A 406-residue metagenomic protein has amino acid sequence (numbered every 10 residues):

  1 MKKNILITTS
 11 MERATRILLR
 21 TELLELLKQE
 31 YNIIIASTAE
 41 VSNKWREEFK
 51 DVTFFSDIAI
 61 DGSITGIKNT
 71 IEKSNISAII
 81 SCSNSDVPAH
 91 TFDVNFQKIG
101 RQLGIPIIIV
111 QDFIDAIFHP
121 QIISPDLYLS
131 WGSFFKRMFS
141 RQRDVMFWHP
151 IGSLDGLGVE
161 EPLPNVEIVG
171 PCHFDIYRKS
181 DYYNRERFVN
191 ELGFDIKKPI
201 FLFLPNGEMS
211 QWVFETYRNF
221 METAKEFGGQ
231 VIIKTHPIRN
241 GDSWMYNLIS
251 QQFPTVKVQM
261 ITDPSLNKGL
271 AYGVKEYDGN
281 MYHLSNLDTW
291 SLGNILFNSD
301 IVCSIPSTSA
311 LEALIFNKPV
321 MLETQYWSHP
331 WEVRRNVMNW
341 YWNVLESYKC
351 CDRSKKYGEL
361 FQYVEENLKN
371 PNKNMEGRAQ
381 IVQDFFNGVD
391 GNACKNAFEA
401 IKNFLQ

Functional and structural regions predicted by a protein language model:
N4, S77-I80, L127, I200 (+2 more regions): Structural motif
L6-L26, E30, I34-Y182, R239-N240 (+4 more regions): Active-site and donor-binding regions of nucleotide-sugar-utilizing enzymes
R16-L26, F174-A271, A393: Conserved catalytic-core segment of nucleotide-activated headgroup transferases in glycan assembly
F54-A59, Q259-T262, L284, Y348-Y363: Short acidic-hydrophobic, aromatic-tinged amphipathic segments that line or gate anion-handling sites
G62-I71, I238-L311, F316: Donor nucleotide-activated moiety binding/catalytic core segment of transferases that use nucleotide-activated donors
I122-P125, E160-L163, I168, T308-G388: Catalytic binding pocket for nucleotide-activated donors in carbohydrate/polymer assembly enzymes
V389-Q406: C-terminal alpha-helical cap of glycosyltransferases
